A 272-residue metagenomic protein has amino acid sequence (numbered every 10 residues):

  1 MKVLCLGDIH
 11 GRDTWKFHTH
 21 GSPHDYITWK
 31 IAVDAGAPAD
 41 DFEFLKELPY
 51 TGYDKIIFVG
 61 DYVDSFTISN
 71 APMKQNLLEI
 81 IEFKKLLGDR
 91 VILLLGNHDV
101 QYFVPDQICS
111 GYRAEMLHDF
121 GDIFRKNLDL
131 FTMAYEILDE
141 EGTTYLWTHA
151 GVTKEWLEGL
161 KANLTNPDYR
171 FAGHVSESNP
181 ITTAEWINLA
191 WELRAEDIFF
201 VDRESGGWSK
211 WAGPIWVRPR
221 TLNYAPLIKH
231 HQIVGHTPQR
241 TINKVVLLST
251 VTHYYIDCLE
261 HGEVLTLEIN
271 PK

Functional and structural regions predicted by a protein language model:
M1, T51-D54, G88-R90, G142-T143 (+1 more regions): A general structural motif
C5-G7, I56-D61, I92-N97, W147-T148 (+2 more regions): Active-site neighborhood of phospho(di)ester-bond hydrolases with catalytic His/Asp-centered motifs
I9-W15, V63-F66, R240, H261: Short acidic, Gly/Ser-rich segments with clustered Asp/Glu that frequently serve as metal-coordination loops in enzyme
T14, T67, F103, W147-H149 (+3 more regions): Short helix/loop capping segments that flank catalytic or ligand/cofactor-binding pockets
F17-I123: Core catalytic region of metal-dependent phosphoesterases/phosphodiesterases, especially metallo-beta-lactamase-like
K85-L87, A225, V246-S249: Short, conserved loop/helix-junction motifs that constitute active-site signature segments in enzyme catalytic cores
E115-H118, Y135-P226: Active-site-proximal loop/helix segment associated with metal-binding centers of metalloenzymes
R240-K272: Binuclear metal-dependent phosphoesterase catalytic core
